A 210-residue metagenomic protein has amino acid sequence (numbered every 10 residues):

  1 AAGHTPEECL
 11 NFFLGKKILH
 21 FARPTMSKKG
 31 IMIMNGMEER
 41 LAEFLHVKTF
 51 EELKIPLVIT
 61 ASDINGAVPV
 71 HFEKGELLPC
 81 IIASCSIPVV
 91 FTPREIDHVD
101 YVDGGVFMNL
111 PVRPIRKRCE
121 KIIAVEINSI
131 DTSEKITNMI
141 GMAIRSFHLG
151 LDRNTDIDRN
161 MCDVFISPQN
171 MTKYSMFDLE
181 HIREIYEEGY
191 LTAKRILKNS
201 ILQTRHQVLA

Functional and structural regions predicted by a protein language model:
A1-A210: Patatin-like phospholipase
